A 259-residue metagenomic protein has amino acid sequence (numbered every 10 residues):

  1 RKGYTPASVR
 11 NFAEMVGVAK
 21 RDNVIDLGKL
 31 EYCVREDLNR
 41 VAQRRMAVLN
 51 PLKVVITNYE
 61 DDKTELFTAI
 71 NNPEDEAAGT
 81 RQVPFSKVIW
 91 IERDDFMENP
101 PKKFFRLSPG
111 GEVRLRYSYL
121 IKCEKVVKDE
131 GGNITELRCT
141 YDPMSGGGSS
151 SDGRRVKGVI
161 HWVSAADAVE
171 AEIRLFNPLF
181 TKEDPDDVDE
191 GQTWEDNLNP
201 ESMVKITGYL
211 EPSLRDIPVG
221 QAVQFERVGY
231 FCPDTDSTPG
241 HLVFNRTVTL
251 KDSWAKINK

Functional and structural regions predicted by a protein language model:
R1-K259: Polyanion-binding catalytic cores of nucleic-acid enzymes and NTP/SAM-utilizing transferases
